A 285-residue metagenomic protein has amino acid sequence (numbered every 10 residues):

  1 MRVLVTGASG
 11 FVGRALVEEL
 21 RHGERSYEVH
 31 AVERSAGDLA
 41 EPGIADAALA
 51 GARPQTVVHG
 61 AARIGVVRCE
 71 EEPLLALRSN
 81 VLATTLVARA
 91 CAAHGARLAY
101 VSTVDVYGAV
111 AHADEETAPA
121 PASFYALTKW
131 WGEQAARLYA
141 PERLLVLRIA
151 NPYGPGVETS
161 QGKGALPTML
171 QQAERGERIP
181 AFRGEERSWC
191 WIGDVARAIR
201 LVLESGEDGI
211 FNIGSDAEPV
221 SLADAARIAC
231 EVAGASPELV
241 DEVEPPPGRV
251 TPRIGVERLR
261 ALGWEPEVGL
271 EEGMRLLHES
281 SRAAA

Functional and structural regions predicted by a protein language model:
M1-R21: N-terminal Rossmann NAD(P)H-binding glycine-rich loop of SDR-like oxidoreductase domains
T6, V32, V57-A61, L98-V104 (+1 more regions): SDR active-site strand-loop-helix element
L39-S79: NAD(P)H-binding glycine-rich loop region in Rossmannoid oxidoreductase-like domains and their noncatalytic homologs
A40, E71, L75-L86, P119 (+2 more regions): Glycine-rich NAD(P)-binding loop of the Rossmann-fold in SDR/ketoreductase-type enzymes
T84-T85, A126, W130-R137, P167 (+1 more regions): Conserved active-site helix of classical SDR/Rossmann-fold NAD(P)-dependent CH-OH oxidoreductases
T85-F124: Conserved Rossmann-fold NAD(P)-dependent oxidoreductase catalytic core, especially the SDR/UDP-sugar
Q134-R187, I192-D194: NAD(P)-dependent short-chain dehydrogenase/reductase
E177, A181-A285: C-terminal substrate-binding subdomain of Rossmann-fold SDR/epimerase-dehydratase oxidoreductases
